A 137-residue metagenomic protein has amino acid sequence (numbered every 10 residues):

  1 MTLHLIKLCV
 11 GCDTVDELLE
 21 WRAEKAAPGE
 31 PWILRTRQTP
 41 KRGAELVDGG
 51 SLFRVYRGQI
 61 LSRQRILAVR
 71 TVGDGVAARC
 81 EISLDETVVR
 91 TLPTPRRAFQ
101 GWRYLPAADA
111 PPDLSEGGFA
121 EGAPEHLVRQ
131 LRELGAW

Functional and structural regions predicted by a protein language model:
M1-D16: Short, extreme N-terminal leader segments that mark the start of a protein/domain
M1-H4, E20-E24, L92, F119: Intrinsically disordered, low-complexity regulatory segments in tyrosine-phosphorylation signaling proteins
T2, A26, G58, D74-V76 (+1 more regions): A generic structural signal for short, solvent-exposed coil/turn residues that cap or connect secondary-structure
H4, D48, A78-C80: A generic structural signal for short beta-strands and their flanking turns/coil linkers
E20-R63: Short, well-structured hydrophobic secondary-structure segments
Q64-P111: Aromatic- and Lys/Arg-enriched surface recognition patch
R103-W137: Well-ordered alpha/beta subsegment
